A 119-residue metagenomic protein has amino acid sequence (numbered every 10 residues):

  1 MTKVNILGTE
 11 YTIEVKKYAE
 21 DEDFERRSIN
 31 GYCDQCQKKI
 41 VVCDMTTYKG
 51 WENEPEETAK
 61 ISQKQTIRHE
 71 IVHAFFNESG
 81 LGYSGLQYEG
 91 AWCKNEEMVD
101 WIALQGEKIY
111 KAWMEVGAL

Functional and structural regions predicted by a protein language model:
M1, S62-T66: A generic hydrophobic-helix recognition signal that picks specific residues within alpha-helical hydrophobic
M1-N5, K16-N53: Catalytic zinc-binding patch centered on the HExxH motif and its immediate surroundings that defines zinc-dependent
T12-E14: A sequence-level detector of short linear motifs
M45-T47, E57-S62, N77-E115: Post-HEXXH active-site segment of zinc metalloproteases
Q65-N77: Active-site recognition of the HExxH zinc-binding catalytic motif
G117-L119: Short acidic DE-rich linear segments
